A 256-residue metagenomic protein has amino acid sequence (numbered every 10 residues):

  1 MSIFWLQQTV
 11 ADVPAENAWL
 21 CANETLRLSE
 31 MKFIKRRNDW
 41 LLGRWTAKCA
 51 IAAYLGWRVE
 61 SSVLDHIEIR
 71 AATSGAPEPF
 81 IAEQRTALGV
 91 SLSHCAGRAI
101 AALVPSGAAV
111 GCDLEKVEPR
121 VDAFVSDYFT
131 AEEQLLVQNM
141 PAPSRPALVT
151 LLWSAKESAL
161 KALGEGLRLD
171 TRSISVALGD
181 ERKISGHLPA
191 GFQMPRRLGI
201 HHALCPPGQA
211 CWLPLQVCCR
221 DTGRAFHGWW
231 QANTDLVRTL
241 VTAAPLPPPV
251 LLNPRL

Functional and structural regions predicted by a protein language model:
M1-L256: Core catalytic alpha/beta fold that binds nucleotide/phospho-ligands
